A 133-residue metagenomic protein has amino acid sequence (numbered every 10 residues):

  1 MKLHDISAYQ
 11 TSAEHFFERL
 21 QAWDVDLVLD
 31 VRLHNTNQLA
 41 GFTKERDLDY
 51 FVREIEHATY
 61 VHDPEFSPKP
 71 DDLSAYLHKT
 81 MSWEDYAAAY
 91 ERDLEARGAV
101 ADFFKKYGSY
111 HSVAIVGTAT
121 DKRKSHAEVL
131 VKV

Functional and structural regions predicted by a protein language model:
M1-V133: Residues lining hydrophobic/aromatic ligand-binding pockets adjacent to catalytic sites
